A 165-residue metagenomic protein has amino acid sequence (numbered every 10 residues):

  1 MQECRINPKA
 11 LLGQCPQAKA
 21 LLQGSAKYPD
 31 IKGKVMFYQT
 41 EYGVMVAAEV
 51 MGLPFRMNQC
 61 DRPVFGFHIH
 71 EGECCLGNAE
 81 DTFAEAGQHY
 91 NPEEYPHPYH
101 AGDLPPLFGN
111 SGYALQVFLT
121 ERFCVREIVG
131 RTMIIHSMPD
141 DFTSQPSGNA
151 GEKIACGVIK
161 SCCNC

Functional and structural regions predicted by a protein language model:
M1-C165: N-terminal leader/targeting pre-sequences
